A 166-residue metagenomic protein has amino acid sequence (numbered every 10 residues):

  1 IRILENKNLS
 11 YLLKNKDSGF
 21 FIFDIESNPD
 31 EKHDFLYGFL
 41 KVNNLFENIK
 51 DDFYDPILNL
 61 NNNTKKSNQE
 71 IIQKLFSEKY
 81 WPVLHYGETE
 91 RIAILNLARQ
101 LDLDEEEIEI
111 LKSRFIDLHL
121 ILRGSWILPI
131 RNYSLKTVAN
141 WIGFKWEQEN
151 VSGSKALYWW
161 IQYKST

Functional and structural regions predicted by a protein language model:
I1-K32, Y37, F53-L58, K74: Long, highly charged low-complexity segments
K7-S10, E26, N44, L101-E109: Intrinsically disordered, low-complexity boundary segments flanking structured domains
F23, L40-V42, L84-G87: Generic beta-strand/beta-sheet core signal
N28-D30, V42-L45, I121: Generic structural motif
F35-I49: Short conserved beta-strand segments at catalytic cores or DNA/RNA-binding microdomains of nucleic-acid binding
K50-L157: Conserved DEDDh/DEDDy metal-dependent 3′-5′ exonuclease domain
I161-T166: Short His/Asp/Glu-rich catalytic/ion-coordination signatures at enzyme active sites or charged loops
